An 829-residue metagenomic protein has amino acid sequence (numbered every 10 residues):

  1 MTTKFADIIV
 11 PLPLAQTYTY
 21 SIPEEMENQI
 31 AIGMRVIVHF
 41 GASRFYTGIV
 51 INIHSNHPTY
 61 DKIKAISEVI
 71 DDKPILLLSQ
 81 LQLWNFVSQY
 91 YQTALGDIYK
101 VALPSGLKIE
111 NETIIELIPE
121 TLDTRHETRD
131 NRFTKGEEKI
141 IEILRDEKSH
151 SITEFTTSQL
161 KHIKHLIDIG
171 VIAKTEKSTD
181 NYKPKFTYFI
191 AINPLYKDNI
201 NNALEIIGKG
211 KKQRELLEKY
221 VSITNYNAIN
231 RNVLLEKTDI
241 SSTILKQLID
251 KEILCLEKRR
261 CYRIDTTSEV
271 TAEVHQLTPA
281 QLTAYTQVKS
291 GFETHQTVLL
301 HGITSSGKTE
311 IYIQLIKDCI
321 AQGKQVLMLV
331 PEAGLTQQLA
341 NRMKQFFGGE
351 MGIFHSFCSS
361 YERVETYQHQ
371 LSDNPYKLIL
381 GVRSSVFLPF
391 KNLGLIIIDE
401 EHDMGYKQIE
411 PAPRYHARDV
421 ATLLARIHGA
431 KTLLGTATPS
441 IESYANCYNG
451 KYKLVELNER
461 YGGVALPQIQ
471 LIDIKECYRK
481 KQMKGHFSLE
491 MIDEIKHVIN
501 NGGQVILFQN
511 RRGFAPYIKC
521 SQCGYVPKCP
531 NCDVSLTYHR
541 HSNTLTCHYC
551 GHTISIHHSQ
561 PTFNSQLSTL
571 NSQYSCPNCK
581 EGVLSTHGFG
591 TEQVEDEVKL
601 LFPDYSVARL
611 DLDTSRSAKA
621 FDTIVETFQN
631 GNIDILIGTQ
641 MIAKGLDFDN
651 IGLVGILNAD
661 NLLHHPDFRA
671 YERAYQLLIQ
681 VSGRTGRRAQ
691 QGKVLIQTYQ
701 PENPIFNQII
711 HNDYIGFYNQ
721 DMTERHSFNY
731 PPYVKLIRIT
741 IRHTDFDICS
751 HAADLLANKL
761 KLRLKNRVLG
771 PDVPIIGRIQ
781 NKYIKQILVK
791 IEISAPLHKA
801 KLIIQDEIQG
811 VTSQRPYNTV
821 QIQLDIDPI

Functional and structural regions predicted by a protein language model:
M1-L433, Y448-V464, R763, L797-D806 (+1 more regions): Accessory, non-ATPase domains that flank or precede helicase/AAA+ motor cores in DNA-metabolism machines
I9, I141-E142, H726-P731, I775-Q780: Short, flexible, solvent-exposed loop/turn segments with mixed acidic/basic and small polar residues
Q16-Y18, N230, K735-I737, Y783-K785: Short amphipathic alpha-helical segments
S21, H39, T740-R742, L788-K790: Short hydrophobic/aromatic beta-strand micro-patches that form the beta-sheet surface supporting nucleotide- or nucleic
H57-L76, L83, G655, L677 (+2 more regions): Solvent-exposed, membrane-proximal periplasmic/extracellular interface segments of envelope transport and secretion
A272-T278, L282-T286, T294-S750, N758 (+4 more regions): Inter-lobe coupling/hinge segments of SF2-like helicase ATPases
N758, L762-Y783, I822, I826: A carboxyl-terminal module marker
